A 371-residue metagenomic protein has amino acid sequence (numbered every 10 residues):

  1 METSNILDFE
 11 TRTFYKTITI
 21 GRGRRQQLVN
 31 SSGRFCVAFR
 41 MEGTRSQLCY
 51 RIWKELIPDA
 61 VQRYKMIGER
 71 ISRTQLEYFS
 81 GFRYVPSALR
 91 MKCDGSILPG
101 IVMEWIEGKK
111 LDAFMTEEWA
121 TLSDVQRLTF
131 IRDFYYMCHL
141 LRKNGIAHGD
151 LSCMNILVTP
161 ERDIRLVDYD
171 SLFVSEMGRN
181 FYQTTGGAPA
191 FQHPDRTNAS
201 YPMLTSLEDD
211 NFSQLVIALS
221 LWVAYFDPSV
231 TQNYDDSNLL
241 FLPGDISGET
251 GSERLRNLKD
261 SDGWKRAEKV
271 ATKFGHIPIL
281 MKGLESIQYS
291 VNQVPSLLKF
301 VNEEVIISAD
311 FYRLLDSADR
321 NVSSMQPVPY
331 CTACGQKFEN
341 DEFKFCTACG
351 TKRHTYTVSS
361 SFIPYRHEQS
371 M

Functional and structural regions predicted by a protein language model:
M1-V29, Q62-R63: Juxta-kinase regulatory segment immediately upstream of eukaryotic protein kinase catalytic domains
R24-L28, R34-G81: ATP-binding glycine-rich loop module of kinase domains
Y78-D124: Conserved structural core of kinase catalytic domains
C138-T159: Catalytic-loop of the protein kinase fold
N155-Y169: Conserved protein kinase catalytic/activation segment
N180-R196: Conserved activation segment of eukaryotic-like protein kinases, specifically the C-terminal portion of the activation
V223-M325: Helical subdomain adjoining the active site within ATP-dependent kinase catalytic cores
P329, A348-S360: Short Cys/His-rich micro-motifs in 6-15 aa windows
